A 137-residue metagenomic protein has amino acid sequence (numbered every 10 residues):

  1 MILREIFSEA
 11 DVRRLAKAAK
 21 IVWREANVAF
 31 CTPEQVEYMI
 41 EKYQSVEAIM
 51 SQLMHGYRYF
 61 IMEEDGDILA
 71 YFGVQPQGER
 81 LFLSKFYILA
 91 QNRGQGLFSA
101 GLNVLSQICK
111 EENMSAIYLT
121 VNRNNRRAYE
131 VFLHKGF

Functional and structural regions predicted by a protein language model:
R4-Q91, S99-I108, E112: Acetyl-CoA-dependent GNAT
S115: Short acidic/polar active-site loop segments enriched in Thr and Asp
L119-Y129: Conserved beta-strand-loop-alpha-helix junction that forms the acyl-donor binding cleft
L133-F137: Conserved acetyl-CoA-binding loop of GNAT-fold acetyltransferases
